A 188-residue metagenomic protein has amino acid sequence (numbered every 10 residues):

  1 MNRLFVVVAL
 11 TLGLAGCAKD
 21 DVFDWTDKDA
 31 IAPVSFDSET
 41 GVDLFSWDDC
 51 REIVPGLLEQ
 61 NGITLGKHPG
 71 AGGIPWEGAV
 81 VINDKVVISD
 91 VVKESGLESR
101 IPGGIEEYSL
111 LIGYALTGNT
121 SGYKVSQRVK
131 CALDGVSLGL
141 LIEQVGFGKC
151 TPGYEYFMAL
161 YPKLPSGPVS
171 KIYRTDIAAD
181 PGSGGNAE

Functional and structural regions predicted by a protein language model:
M1-L4: Positively charged n-region of N-terminal signal peptides that target proteins for export
V6-L12: Hydrophobic alpha-helical targeting segments used for export or membrane insertion
L14-G16: C-terminal motif of bacterial Sec signal peptides marking the signal peptidase cleavage site
A18-E188: Exposed, flexible binding/inhibitory loops of compact, secreted disulfide-stabilized domains
